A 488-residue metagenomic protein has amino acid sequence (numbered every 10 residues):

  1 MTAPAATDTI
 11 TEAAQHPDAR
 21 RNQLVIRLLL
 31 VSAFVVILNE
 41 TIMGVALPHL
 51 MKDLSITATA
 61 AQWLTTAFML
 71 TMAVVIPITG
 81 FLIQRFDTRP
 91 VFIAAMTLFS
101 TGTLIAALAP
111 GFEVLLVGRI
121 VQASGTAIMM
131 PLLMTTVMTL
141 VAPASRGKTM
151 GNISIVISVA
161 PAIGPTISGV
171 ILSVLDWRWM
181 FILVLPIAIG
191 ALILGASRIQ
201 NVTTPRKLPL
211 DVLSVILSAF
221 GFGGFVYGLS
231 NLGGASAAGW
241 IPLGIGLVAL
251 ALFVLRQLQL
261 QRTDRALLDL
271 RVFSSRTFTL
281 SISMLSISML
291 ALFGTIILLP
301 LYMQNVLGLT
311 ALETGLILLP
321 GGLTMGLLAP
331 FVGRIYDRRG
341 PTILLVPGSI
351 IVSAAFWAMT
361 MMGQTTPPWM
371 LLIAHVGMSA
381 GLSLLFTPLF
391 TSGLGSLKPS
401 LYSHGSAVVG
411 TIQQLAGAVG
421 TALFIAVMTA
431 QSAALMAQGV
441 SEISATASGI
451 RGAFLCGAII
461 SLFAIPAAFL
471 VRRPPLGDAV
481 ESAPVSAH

Functional and structural regions predicted by a protein language model:
M1-N22, T204, V471-H488: Intrinsic disorder in cytosolic terminal tails and internal cytosolic loops of multi-pass membrane transporters
P4-A5, A191, Q431-V440: Peri-membrane helix termini and adjoining interfacial loops of integral membrane proteins
R21-L38, M43-L47, L54-G80, D87-G102 (+14 more regions): 12-transmembrane solute porter fold
R85, T139-A144, I193-P205, G228: C-terminal ends of transmembrane helices
S124, I128-L132, T136, T166: Mid-bilayer segments of alpha-helical transmembrane spans in multi-pass integral membrane proteins that mediate
L192-V212, L255-D264, F469-V480: Helix-loop junctions on the cytosolic side of multi-pass membrane transporters, especially the intracellular loop
Q200-T204, A219-P242: Phenylalanine-glycine-rich, low-complexity intrinsically disordered regions, typified by the FG/GLFG repeat domains
